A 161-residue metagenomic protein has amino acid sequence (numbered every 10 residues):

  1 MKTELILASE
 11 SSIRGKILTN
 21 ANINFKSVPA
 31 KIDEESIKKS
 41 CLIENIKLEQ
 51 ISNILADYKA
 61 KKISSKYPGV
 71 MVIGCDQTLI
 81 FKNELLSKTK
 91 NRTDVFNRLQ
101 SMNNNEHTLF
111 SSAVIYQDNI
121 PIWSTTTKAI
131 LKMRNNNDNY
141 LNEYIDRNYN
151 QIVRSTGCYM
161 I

Functional and structural regions predicted by a protein language model:
M1-K2, L79-I80, W123-T127: Short glycine-enriched loop/turn motifs at secondary-structure junctions
M1-M71, E84, N139, D146-R147: N-terminal polybasic phosphate/anion-binding patch
L18, A56, D76, V95 (+2 more regions): Residue-level signal for inorganic ion chemistry
Q77-H107, M133: Active-site-adjacent loop/tail segments of enzyme domains
Q77-L79, L109-Y116, Y159-M160: Short beta-strand scaffold segments in enzyme catalytic cores
R98-Q100, S111-A129: Anionic-ligand binding region
N105-F110, I120-S124, Q151-T156: Short, structured loop/turn "capping" segments at alpha-beta junctions
T126-I161: Active-site oxyanion/phosphate-handling segment shared across diverse enzymes
